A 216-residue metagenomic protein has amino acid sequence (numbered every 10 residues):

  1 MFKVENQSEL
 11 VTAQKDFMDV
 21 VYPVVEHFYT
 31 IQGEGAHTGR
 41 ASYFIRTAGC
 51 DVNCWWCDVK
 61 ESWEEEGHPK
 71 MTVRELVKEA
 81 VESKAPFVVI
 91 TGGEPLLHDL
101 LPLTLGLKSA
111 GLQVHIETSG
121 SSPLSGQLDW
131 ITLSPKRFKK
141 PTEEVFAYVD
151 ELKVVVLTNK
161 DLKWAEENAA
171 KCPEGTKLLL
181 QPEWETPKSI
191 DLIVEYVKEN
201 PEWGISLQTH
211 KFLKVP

Functional and structural regions predicted by a protein language model:
K3-L10, M18, Y22, A41-S42 (+2 more regions): Conserved Radical SAM active-site core
N6-A13, Y29-I31: A short, compositionally biased domain-edge/stem linker segment
K15-D16, E185: A general boundary/transition motif marking the beginning of the first structured unit of a protein
D16-A41: Short, charged low-complexity linear segments at domain edges
E26-Y29, E34-G35, E61, E144 (+1 more regions): Flexible, active-site-adjacent loop/turn segments at secondary-structure boundaries
V77, L96-P216: Conserved AdoMet/S-adenosylmethionine-binding subsite of the radical SAM
